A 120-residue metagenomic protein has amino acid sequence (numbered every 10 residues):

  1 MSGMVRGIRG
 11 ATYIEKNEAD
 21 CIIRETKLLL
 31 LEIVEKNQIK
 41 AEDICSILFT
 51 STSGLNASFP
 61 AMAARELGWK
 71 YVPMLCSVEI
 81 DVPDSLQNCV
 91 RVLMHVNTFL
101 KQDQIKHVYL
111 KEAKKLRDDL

Functional and structural regions predicted by a protein language model:
M1-L120: Terminal domain-initiation and capping elements
